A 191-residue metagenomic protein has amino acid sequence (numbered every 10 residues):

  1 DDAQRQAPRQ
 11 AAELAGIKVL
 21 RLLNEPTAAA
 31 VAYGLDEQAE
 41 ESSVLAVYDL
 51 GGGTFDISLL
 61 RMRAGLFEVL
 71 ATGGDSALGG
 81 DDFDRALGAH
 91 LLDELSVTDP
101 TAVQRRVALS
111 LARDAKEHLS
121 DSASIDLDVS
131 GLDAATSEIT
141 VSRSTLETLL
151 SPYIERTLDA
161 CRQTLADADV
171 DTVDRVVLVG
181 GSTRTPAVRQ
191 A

Functional and structural regions predicted by a protein language model:
D1-A191: Oxyanion-binding/catalytic loops of NTP- or PPi-dependent enzymes
